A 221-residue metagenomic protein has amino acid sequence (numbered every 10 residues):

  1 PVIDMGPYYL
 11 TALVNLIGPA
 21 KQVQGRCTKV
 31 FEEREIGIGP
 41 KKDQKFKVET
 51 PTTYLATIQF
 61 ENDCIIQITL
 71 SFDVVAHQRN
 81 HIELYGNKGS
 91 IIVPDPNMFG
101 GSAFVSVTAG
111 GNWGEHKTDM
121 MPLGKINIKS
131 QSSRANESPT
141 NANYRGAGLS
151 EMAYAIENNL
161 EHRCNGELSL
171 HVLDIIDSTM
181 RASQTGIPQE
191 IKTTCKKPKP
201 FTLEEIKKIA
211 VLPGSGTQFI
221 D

Functional and structural regions predicted by a protein language model:
P1-H77, E167: Rossmann-like dinucleotide-binding domain that binds NAD(P)(H)
Y8, E161-C164, D174: Short, conserved clusters of charged catalytic residues that mark active-site and nucleotide-handling motifs
Y9-L10, L149-S150, I176: A general structural signal for well-ordered alpha-helical segments in protein cores
L16, A155, A182: Conserved catalytic core of Hanks-type protein kinase domains
E32, I36-L55, Q59-F60, N80-E83 (+2 more regions): C-terminal glycine/acidic-rich active-site capping loop/insertion
S71-D73, G146, S178: Short beta-turn/strand-loop junction motif enriched in small, turn-promoting residues
V172-R181: C-terminal hydrophobic helical "lid"/dimerization subdomain of Rossmann-like NAD(P)H-dependent oxidoreductases
S183-P188: A short N-terminal helical cap/helix-turn-helix that marks the beginning of AMP-binding/adenylate-forming
